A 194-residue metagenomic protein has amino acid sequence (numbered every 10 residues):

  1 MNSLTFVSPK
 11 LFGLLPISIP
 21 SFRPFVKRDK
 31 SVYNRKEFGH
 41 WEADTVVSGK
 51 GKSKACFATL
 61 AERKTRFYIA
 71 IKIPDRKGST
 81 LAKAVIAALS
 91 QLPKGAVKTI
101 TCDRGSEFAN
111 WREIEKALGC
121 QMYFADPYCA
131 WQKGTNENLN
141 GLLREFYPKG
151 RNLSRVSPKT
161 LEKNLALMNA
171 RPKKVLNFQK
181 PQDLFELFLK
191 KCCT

Functional and structural regions predicted by a protein language model:
M1-I19: Conserved short alpha-helical interface segments
S3, D44, L60, R66 (+5 more regions): Mobile genetic element proteins and their domesticated derivatives, centered on retroelements and DNA transposons
G13-C56: Mobile-element integrase/transposase regions, centering on the N-terminal DNA-binding/Zn-coordinating module
G49, S53, A70-K94: Active-site beta-loop-alpha junctions of metal-dependent nucleic acid enzymes, especially the RNase H-like/DDE
A55, E62-R63: Extended hydrophobic
F57, F67, K94, Q121-A125: Polytopic alpha-helical membrane proteins, predominantly small-molecule transporters/carriers
G95-N110, Y128: Acidic/histidine-rich, metal-coordinating catalytic segments
E115-T194: Charged alpha-helix within mobile-element recombinases
